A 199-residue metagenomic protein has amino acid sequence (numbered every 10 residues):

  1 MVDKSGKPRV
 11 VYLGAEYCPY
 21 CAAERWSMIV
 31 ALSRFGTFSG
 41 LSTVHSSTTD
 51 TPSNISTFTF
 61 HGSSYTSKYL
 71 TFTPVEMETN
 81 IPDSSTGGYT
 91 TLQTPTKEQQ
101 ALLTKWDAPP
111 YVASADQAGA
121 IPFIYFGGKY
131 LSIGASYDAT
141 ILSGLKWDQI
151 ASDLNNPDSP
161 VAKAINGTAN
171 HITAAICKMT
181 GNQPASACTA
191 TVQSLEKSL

Functional and structural regions predicted by a protein language model:
M1-R9, A23, V30-L199: Non-globular targeting/processing and membrane-anchoring segments
R9-A15: Short glycine-rich or small-residue beta-strand-to-loop segments that form or flank ligand, phosphate, metal/Fe-S
A15-W26: Conserved redox-active cysteine motifs that mediate thiol-disulfide chemistry, especially di-cysteine Cys-X(1-2)-Cys
